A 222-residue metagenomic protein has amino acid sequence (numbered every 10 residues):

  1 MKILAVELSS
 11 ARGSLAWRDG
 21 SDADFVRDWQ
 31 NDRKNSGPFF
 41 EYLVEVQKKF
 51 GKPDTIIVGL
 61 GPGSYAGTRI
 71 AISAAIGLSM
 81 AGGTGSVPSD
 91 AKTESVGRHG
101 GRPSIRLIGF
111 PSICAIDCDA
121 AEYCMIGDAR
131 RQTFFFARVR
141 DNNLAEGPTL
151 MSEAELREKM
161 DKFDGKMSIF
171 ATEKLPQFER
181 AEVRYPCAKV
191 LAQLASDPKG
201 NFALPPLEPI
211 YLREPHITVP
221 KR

Functional and structural regions predicted by a protein language model:
M1-D24, D32-P38, S86, A91-S95 (+2 more regions): Oxyanion-binding and handling regions
G13, V46, T68-I70, G82 (+1 more regions): Bulky hydrophobic/aromatic packing residues
L15, K49-F50, A74-G77: A generic structural signal for ordered secondary structure
F39-F40, I72: Short amphipathic alpha-helical segment that frequently serves as the phosphate-/nucleotide-binding helix
Y42-T55, K162-D164: Phosphate/pyrophosphate-binding loops at sites that engage ATP/ADP/AMP, CoA/4′-phosphopantetheine, polyphosphate
V44, I76, C114: Active-site phosphate/pyrophosphate- and oxyanion-stabilizing loops and adjacent acidic/basic residues in soluble
T55-G83, S104-I105: DPxDG-like acidic metal-binding loop motif
